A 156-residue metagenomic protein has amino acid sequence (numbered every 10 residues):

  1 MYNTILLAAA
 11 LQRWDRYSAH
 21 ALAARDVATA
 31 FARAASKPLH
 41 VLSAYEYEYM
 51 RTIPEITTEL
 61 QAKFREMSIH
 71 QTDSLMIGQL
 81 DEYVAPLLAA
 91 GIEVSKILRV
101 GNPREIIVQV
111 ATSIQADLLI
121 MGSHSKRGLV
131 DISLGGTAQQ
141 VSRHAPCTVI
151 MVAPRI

Functional and structural regions predicted by a protein language model:
M1, D15, E46, A85-L119 (+1 more regions): Structural beta-alpha unit
M1-A23, A90, D117-L118, R143-I156: Intrinsically disordered or low-complexity boundary/linker segments at protein termini and domain junctions
M1-A62: Small/aliphatic-rich secondary-structure junction motif
W14, Q61-G78: A short acidic, glycine-rich active-site loop that binds or catalyzes chemistry on phosphate/adenosine moieties
Y17, L118-Q140: Glycine-rich, Arg-bearing micro-motifs that act as flexible, cationic patches
H20-A24, M76, P103, T137: Hydrophobic alpha-helical membrane-association signature
H40-L42, S95-R99, I150: General small-molecule cofactor/ligand-binding pocket signal
T57-L60, S113-Q115, T137-A138: Short, hinge-like loop/turn segments at secondary-structure boundaries
